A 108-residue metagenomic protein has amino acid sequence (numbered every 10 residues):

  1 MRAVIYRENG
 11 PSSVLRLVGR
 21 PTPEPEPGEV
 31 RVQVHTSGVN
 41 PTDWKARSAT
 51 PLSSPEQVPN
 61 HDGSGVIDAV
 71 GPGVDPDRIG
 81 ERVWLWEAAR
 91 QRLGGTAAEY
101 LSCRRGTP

Functional and structural regions predicted by a protein language model:
M1-R2: Extreme N-terminal starter segment of soluble prokaryotic enzymes
I5, T22, A46, S102-C103: Conserved hydrophobic "DFG−1" position in protein kinase catalytic cores
G10-L15, P41-T42: Short N-terminal binding/cap micro-motifs at the start of the first secondary-structure element
S13-V18, G63: Short beta-strand or tight-loop elements that sit immediately N-terminal to catalytic metal-binding acidic residues
R16-V18, S53, A97: Residue-level marker for the onset of beta-strands and adjacent loop->beta junctions in well-ordered domains
P21-G38, R47-A89: Glycine-rich beta-strand-centered segment in the early N-terminal region that forms part of a ligand/cofactor-binding
W44-A46, T96: Conserved catalytic-core motifs of eukaryotic protein kinase domains, centered on the activation segment
V83, E87-P108: NAD(P)H dinucleotide-binding glycine-rich loop of Rossmann-like/cofactor-binding domains, especially the beta1-alpha1
